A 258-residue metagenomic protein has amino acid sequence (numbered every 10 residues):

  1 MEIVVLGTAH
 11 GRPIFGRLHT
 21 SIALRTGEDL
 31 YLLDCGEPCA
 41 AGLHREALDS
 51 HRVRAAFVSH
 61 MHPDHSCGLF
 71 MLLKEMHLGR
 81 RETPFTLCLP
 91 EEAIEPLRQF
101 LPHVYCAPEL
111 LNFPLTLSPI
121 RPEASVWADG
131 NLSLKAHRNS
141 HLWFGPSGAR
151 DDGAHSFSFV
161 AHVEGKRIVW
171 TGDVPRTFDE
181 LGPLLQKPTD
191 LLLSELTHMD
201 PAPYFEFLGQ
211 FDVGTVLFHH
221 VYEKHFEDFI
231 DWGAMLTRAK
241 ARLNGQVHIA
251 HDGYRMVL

Functional and structural regions predicted by a protein language model:
M1, T83, L110-T116, G130-L132 (+1 more regions): A short helix-to-beta-strand connector/capping loop
M1-E46, S118-E180, D252-L258: Core dinuclear metal-dependent hydrolase active-site scaffold
A9-G11, I94, Y222-F226: Short histidine/acidic/glycine/proline-rich micro-motifs that form metal- and phosphate-coordinating active-site loops
L32-G36, R54-M61, P90, V169-D173 (+3 more regions): Active-site neighborhood of phospho(di)ester-bond hydrolases with catalytic His/Asp-centered motifs
P38-C88, K187-D190, D212: Active-site metal-binding motif and surrounding structural segment of the metallo-beta-lactamase
A41, C67, E95-R98, A202: Alpha-helical elements of the RecA-like P-loop NTPase motor core of helicases
E82-E123, S140-L142: Acidic/polar short surface loop at catalytic or gating sites that assists cofactor/ion binding and chemistry
P175-L191, D200-L258: Binuclear metal-ion centers of metallo-dependent hydrolases, dominated by the metallo-beta-lactamase
